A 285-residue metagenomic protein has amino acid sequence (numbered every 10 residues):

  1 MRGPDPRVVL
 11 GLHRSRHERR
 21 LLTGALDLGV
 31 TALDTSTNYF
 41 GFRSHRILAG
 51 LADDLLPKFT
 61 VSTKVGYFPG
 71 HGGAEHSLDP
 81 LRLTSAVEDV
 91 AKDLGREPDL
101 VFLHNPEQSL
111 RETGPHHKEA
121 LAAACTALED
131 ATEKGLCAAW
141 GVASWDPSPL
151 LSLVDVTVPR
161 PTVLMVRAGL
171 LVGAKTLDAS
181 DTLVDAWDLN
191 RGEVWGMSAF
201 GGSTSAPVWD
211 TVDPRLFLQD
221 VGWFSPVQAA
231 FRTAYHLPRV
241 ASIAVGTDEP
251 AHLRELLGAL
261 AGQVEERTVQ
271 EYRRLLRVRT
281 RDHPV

Functional and structural regions predicted by a protein language model:
M1-G3, G24-D27, A49-T60, A91-R96 (+3 more regions): Acidic (Asp/Glu)-rich catalytic clusters
M1-V65, P69, T126-A127: N-terminal binding-site loop/beta-alpha segment at the start of enzyme catalytic domains that lines or forms
P4, V9-L12, H17-R19, N38-G41 (+1 more regions): Beta/alpha (TIM)-barrel catalytic core signal, keyed to glycine-rich beta->alpha loops juxtaposed to Asp/Glu that bind
D34-T35, E97-L103, A139-V142: Short beta-strand segments at enzyme active-site cores
T60-K64, D99-L103, E193-G201: Non-cysteine beta-strand/loop elements that form the S-adenosyl-L-methionine
F68-A74, Q108-T113: A short acidic, helix-capping loop that chelates divalent metal ions and anchors anionic groups
E75-A86: Glycine-rich anion/phosphate-binding loops
A91-G114: Active-site groove signature of glycoside hydrolases
